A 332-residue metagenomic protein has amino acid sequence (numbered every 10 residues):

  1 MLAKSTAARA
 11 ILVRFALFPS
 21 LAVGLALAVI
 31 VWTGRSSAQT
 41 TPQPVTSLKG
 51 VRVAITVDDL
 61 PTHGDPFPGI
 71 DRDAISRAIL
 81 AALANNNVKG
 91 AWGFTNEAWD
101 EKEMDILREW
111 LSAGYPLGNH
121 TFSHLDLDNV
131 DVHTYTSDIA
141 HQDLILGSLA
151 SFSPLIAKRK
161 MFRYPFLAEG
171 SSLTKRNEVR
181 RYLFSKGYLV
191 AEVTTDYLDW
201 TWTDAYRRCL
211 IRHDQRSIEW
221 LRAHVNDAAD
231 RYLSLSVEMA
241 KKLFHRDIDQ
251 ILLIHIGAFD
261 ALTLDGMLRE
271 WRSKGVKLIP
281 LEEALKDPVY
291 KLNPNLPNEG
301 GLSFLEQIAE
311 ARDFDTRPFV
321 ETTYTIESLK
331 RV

Functional and structural regions predicted by a protein language model:
M1-V13: N-terminal secretory signal peptides that target proteins for export/translocation
A16-V31: Bacterial N-terminal signal peptides
S36-P42: Boundary at the C-terminal end of the N-terminal hydrophobic targeting segment
P42-L167, S172, L252-L253, E270 (+1 more regions): Active-site beta->alpha N-cap acidic-glycine motif
V45-L48, A84-N87, E192, I256-V332: C-terminal domain-boundary segment and adjacent tail
F67-G69, L125-F152, S172-K186, T194-R246 (+1 more regions): Alpha-helical scaffold elements lining the catalytic groove of polysaccharide deacetylases
D105-L107, E178-V179, G266-M267: A short acidic, amphipathic alpha-helical/loop segment
I106-E109, V132-Y135, A205-C209, L292-N298: Short low-complexity, flexible loop/linker segments enriched in glycine and/or proline with clustered acidic
